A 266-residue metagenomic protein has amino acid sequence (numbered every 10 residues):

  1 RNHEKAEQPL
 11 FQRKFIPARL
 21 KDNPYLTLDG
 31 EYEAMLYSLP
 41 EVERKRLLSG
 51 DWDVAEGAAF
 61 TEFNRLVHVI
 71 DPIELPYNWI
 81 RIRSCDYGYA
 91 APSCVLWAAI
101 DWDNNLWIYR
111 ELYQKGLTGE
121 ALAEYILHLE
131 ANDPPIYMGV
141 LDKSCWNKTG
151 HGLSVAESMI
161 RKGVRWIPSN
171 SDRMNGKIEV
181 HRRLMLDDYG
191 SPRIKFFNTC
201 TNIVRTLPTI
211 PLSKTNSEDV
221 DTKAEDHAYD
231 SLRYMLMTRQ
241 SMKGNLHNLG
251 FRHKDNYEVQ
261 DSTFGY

Functional and structural regions predicted by a protein language model:
R1-Y25, E31-A34: ASCE P-loop NTPase helicase motor core
A18, L48, V95, G139 (+2 more regions): A residue-level signal for conserved active-site and pocket-lining positions in enzyme catalytic cores
N23-C85: ATPase catalytic-site recognition across NTP-hydrolyzing enzymes
L26, E56-A58, I70-P72, A91-C94 (+2 more regions): Short acidic/glycine-rich loop or secondary-structure boundary segments that cap or lie
G30-S38, P92, D255-Y266: Class I S-adenosyl-L-methionine
P76-I100: Gly/Thr-rich phosphate-binding beta-strand-loop-beta motif of the actin/hexokinase/Hsp70
W102-D221, M242-L246, R252, E258 (+1 more regions): Mg2+-dependent endonuclease catalytic cores in nucleic-acid-processing enzymes, primarily RNase H-like
T222-N248: Acidic, Mg2+-coordinating catalytic module of metal-dependent nucleases/exonucleases that use a two-metal-ion mechanism
